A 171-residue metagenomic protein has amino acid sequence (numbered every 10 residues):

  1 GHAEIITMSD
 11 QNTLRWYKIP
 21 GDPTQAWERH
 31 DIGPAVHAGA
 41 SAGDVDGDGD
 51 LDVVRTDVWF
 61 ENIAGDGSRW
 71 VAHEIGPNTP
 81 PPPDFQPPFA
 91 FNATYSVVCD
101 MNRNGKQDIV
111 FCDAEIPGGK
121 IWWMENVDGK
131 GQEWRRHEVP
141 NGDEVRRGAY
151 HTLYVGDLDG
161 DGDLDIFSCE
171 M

Functional and structural regions predicted by a protein language model:
G1-T7, G47-R55, R103-C112, G160-C169: Acidic/hydrophobic-patterned starts of short beta strands in beta-sheet-rich repeat architectures
A3, T7-D10, R15, G39: Aromatic- and glycine-enriched pocket-lining scaffold segments that form the walls of small-molecule binding clefts
S9-N12, F89, A114-G119: Short, solvent-exposed loop/turn segments at conserved positions within beta-propeller repeat blades
D10, D31-S41, P77-V97, V139-Y154: Repeat-based blade/solenoid architectures
D10-Q11, H37, T56, M171: ATP/adenylate-binding site constellation spanning eukaryotic-like Ser/Thr protein kinases, ABC-transporter
N12-E28, V58-E74, G118-H137: Beta-propeller blade repeat segments, especially FG-GAP/WD-type strand-to-loop junctions in 6- to 7-bladed propeller
S41-V45, F60, V97-M101, Y154-L158: Calcium-binding motifs, dominated by EF-hand helix-loop-helix domains
T94, F111-D113, G119-M124: Beta-propeller domains
